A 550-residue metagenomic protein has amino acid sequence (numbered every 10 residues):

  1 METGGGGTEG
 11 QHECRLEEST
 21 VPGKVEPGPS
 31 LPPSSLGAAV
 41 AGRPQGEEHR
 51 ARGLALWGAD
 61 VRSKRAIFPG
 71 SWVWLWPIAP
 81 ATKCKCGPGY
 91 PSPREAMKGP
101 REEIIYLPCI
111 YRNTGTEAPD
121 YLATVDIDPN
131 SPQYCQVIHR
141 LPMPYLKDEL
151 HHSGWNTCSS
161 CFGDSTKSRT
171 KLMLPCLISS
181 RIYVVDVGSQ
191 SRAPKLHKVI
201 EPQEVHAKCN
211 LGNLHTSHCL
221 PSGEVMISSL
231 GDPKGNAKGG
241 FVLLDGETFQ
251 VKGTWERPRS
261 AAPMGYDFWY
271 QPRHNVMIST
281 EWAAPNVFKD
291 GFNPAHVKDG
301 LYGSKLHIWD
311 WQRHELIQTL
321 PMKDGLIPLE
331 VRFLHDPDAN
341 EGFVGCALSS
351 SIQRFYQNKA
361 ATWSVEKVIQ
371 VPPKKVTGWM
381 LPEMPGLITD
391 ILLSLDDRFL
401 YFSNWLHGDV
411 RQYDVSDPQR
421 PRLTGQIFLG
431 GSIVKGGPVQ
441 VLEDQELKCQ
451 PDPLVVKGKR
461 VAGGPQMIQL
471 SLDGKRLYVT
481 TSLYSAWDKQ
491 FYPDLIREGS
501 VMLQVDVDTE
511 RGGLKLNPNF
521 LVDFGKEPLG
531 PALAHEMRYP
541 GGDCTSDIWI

Functional and structural regions predicted by a protein language model:
V21-G23, G70-C84, A96-E103, L107-S168 (+3 more regions): Beta-propeller domains
P80-R101, L150-S168, N210-P221, W269-N275 (+4 more regions): Structural signature of eukaryotic scaffold interfaces centered on beta-propeller domains
L107-E117, D164-T170, S228-A237, E281-L301 (+2 more regions): Short, conserved, GDST-rich strand-edge loop motifs in beta-rich repeat architectures
D120-I127, K238-F249, V297-R313, D494-D508: Beta-propeller blade signature
V125-Q133, V184-P194, E247-F249, R354-E366 (+2 more regions): Short loop/turn segments immediately following beta-strands, especially the blade-tip and inter-blade linker loops
V137-H152, K198-N210, W255-A261, L316-G325 (+3 more regions): Surface-exposed loop and turn segments in beta-propeller and other repeat-based domains that flank or scaffold
V187-P272: Asp-box/WD-like beta-propeller blade repeats and closely related beta-sheet repeat scaffolds
P258-P418: Beta-propeller domains
